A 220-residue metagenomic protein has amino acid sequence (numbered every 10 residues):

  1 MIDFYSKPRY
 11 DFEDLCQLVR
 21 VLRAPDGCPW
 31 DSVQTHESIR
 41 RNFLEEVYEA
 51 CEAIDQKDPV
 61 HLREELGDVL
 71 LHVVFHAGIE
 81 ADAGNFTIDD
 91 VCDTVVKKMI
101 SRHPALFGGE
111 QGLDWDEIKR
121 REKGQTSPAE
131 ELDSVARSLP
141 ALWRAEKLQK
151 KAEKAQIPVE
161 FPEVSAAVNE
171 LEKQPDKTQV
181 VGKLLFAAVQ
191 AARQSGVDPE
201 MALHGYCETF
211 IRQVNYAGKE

Functional and structural regions predicted by a protein language model:
M1-E65, L71-E220: Flexible "arm" and connector segments at domain edges
